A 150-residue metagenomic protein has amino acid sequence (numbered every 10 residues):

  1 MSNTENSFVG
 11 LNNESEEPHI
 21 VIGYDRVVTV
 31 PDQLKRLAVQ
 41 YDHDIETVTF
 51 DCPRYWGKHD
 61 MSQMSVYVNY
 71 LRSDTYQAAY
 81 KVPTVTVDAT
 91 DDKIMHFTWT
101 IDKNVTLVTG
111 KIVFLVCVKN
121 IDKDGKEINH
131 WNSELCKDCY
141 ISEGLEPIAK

Functional and structural regions predicted by a protein language model:
M1-P147: N-terminal assembly/attachment segments of tailed bacteriophage virion structural proteins
